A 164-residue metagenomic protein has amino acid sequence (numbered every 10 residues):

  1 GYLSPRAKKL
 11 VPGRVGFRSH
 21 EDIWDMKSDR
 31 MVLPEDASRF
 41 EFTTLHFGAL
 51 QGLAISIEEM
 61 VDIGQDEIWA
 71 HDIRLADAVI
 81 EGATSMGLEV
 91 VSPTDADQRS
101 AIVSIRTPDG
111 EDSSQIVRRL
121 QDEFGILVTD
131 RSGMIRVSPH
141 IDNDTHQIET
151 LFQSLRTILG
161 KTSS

Functional and structural regions predicted by a protein language model:
L3-H71: Active-site C-terminal subdomain of aminotransferase-like
D36-S38, R99-V103, G133-V137: Short amphipathic alpha-helical segments
F42, I105, H140: Glycine- and other small-residue-rich loops at beta-strand/loop junctions that grip anionic moieties
I57, D72, A76, L155: Short amphipathic alpha-helical/adjacent loop interface patches that line ligand and macromolecule-binding sites
E59, G82, M86, I158: Short alpha-helical functional segments enriched in proximate histidine and acidic residues
A70-E123: Conserved PLP-binding catalytic core of the aspartate aminotransferase-like
G110-S164: PLP-dependent enzyme catalytic core of the Aspartate aminotransferase-like
